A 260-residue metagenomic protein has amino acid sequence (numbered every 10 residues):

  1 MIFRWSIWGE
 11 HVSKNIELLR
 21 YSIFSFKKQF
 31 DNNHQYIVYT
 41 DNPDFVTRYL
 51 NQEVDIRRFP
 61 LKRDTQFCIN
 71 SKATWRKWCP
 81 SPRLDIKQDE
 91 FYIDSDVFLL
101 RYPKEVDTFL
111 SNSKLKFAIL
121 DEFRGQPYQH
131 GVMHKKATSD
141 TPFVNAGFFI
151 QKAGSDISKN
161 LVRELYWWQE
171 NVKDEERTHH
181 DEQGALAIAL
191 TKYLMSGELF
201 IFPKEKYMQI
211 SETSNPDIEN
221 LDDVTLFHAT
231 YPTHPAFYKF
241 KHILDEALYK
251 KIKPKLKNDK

Functional and structural regions predicted by a protein language model:
M1-D64, I86, N220-L221, F227-K260: N-terminal anchoring/stem segment of glycosyltransferases
N15, T65-W75: A short, glycine-/small-residue-rich helix N-cap motif at loop->alpha-helix starts within glycosyltransferase
Y21, S25-Q29, P80, G184-K192: Amphipathic alpha-helical segments that form well-ordered structural scaffolds and often line/cohere around active
T40-V46, F123-R124, E205-K206: Short, polar loop motifs at secondary-structure junctions
P60-T65, L120-R124: Short, acidic/turn-prone active-site loops that include or flank metal/cofactor- and phosphate-binding residues
R76-G125: GT-A fold catalytic core of metal-dependent nucleotide-sugar glycosyltransferases, centered on the diacidic
F117-D140, A236, K241-I243, K250: A short, conserved beta-to-alpha structural element at the edge of catalytic cores that scaffolds binding
T141-A236: Catalytic core and acceptor-binding pocket of nucleotide-sugar-dependent glycosyltransferases
